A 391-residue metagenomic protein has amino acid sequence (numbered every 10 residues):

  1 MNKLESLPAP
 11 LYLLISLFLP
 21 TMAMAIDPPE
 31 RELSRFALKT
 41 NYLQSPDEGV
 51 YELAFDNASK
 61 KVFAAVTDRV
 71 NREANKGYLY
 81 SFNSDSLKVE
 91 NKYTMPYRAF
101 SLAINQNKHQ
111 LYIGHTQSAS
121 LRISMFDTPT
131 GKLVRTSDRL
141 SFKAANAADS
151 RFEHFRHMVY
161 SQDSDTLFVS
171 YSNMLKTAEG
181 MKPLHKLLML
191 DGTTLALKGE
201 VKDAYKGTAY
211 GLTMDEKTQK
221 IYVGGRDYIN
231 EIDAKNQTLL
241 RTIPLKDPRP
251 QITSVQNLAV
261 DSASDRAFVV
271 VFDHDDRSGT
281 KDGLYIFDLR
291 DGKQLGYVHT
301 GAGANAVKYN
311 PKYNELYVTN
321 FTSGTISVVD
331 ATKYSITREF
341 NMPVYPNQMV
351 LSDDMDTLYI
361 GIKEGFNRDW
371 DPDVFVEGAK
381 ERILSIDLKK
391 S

Functional and structural regions predicted by a protein language model:
N2-Y12: Bacterial N-terminal signal peptides that target proteins for export
P10-T21: Bacterial N-terminal signal peptides
A23-S391: Predominantly soluble domains enriched in secretory-pathway, periplasmic, or organellar proteins
